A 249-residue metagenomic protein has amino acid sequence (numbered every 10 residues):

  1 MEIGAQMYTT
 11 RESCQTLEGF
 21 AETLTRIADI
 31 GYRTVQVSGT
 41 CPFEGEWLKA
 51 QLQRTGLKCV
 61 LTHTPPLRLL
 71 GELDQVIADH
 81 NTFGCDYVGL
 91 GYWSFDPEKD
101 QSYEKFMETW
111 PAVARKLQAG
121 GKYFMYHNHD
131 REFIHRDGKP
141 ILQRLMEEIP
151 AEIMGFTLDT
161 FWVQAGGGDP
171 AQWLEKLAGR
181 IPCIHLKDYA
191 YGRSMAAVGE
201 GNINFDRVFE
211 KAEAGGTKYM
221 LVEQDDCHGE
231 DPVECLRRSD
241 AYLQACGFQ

Functional and structural regions predicted by a protein language model:
M1-Y87, Q244, F248-Q249: N-terminal pre-domain/capping segments
I3-M7, V35-V37, C59-T64, V88-L90 (+4 more regions): Hydrophobic faces of well-ordered beta-strands that scaffold small-molecule active sites in alpha/beta enzyme cores
A5, I27, V35, L52 (+8 more regions): Conserved, mostly hydrophobic/aromatic
E12-L17, T34-W47, T64-L73, F95-E104 (+4 more regions): Acidic-and-aromatic substrate-binding clefts and catalytic sites of carbohydrate-active enzymes
E18-E22, L73-Q75, Y103-P111, G138-Q143 (+3 more regions): Charged helix-capping and loop-helix junction motifs
V35, L117-F209: Acidic/histidine-rich catalytic cores of soluble enzymes
G71-T109: Glycine/small-residue-rich loop that forms an oxyanion/phosphate-binding "nest" at active or ligand-binding sites
D231-Q249: C-terminal helical cap(s) of enzyme catalytic domains, especially alpha/beta-barrels
